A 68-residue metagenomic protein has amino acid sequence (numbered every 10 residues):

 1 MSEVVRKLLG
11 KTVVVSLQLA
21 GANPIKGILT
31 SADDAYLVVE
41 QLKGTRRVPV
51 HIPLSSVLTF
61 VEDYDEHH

Functional and structural regions predicted by a protein language model:
M1-H68: Conserved RNA-binding domains used in RNP assembly and mRNA/RNA metabolism
